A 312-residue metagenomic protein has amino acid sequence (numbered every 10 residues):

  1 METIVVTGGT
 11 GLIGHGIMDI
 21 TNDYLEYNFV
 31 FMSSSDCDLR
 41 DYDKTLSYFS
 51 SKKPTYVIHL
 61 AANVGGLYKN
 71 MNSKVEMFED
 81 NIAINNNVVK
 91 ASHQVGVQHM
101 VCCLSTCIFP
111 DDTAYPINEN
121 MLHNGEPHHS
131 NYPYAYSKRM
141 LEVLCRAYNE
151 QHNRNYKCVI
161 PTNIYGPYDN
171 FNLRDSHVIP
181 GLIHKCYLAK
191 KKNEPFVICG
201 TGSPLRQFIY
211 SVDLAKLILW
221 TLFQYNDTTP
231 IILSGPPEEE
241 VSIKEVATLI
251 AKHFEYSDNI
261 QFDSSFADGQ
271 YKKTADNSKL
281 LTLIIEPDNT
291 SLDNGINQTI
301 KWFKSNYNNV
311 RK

Functional and structural regions predicted by a protein language model:
E2-Y24: N-terminal Rossmann NAD(P)H-binding glycine-rich loop of SDR-like oxidoreductase domains
T7, M32, V57-N63, M100-T106 (+1 more regions): SDR active-site strand-loop-helix element
G11-L12, M18, L188-K312: C-terminal substrate-binding subdomain of Rossmann-fold SDR/epimerase-dehydratase oxidoreductases
N28-S47: Adenosine-cofactor binding site in Rossmann-like domains, unifying the SAM/SAH pocket of S-adenosylmethionine-dependent
Y42-N81, Q94: NAD(P)H-binding glycine-rich loop region in Rossmannoid oxidoreductase-like domains and their noncatalytic homologs
N86-N131, K157: Conserved Rossmann-fold NAD(P)-dependent oxidoreductase catalytic core, especially the SDR/UDP-sugar
D112-M121, V143-F223, I243, A247-F254: NAD(P)-dependent short-chain dehydrogenase/reductase
P133, S137-M140: Active-site helix of classical SDR
